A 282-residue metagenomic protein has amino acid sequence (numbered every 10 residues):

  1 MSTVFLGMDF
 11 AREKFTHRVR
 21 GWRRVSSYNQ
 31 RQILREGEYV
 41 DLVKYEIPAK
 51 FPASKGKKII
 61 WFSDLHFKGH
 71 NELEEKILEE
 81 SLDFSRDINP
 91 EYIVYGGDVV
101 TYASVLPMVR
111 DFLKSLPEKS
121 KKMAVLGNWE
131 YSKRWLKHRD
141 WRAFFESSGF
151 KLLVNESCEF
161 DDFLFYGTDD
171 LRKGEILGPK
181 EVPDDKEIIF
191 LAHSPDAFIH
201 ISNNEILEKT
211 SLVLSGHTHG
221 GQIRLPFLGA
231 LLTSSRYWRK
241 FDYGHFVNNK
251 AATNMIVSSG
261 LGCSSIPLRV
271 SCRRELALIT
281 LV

Functional and structural regions predicted by a protein language model:
M1-L42, V247-V282: Acidic, His/Gly-rich catalytic cores of divalent-metal-dependent hydrolytic chemistry
F5-F112: N-terminal active-site segment of His-dependent metallophosphoesterases
A49-P52, H66-K68, N128-L212, T218 (+3 more regions): Conserved catalytic scaffold of divalent metal-dependent phosphoesterases
I60, V94, M123, I189 (+1 more regions): Hydrophobic "anchor" residues on beta-strands that sit immediately upstream of conserved functional sites
H70-F160: Core catalytic region of metal-dependent phosphoesterases/phosphodiesterases, especially metallo-beta-lactamase-like
G220-L225: His/Asp/Glu-enriched short active-site or ligand-binding loop at hydrolase and phosphoryl-transfer sites
P226-L231: Membrane-interfacial alpha-helical segments at the cytosolic side of multi-pass membrane proteins
